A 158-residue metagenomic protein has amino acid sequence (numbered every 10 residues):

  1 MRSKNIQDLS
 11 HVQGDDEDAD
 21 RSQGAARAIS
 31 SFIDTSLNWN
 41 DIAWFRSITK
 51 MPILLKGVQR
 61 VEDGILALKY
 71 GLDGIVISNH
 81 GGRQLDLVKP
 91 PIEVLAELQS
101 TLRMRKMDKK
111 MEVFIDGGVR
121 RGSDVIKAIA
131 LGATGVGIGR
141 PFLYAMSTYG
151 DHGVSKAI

Functional and structural regions predicted by a protein language model:
M1-I65, K69, G81-Q84: Active-site entrance/lid segments in N-terminal catalytic domains of soluble metabolic enzymes
N5-D8, E93-I115, V119-I158: Alpha/beta catalytic cores of nucleotide-metabolism and tRNA/nucleoside-modifying enzymes
A26, N79-K89, L143-S147: Glycine-rich, proline-tolerant flexible connector loops at the mouths of alpha/beta enzymes
T35-I53, D86-V113: Alpha-helix-loop-beta-strand connector modules within alpha/beta enzyme cores
F45, A67, I75, L98 (+1 more regions): Conserved, mostly hydrophobic/aromatic
